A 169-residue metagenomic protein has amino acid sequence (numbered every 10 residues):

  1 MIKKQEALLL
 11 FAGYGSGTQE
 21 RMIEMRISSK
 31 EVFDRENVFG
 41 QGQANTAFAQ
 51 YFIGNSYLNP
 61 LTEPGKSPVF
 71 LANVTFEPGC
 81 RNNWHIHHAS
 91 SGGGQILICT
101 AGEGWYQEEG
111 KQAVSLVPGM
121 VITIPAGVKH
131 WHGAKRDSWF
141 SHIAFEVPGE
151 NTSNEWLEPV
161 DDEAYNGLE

Functional and structural regions predicted by a protein language model:
L9-F11, T18-F70, S153-E169: A short, N-terminal "cap"/entry segment at the start of jelly-roll beta-barrel domains of the cupin/DSBH fold
T75-E77, H88-Y106, F145-V147: Short, conserved beta-strand element in jelly-roll/cupin
E77-R81, G119, G127: Tight coil/turn sites that cap or link beta-strands
N83-H85, Y106-Q107, H130-R136: Short beta-strand His + acidic residue motifs that chelate non-heme Fe in jelly-roll/DSBH and cupin folds
G110-A126: Short acidic-glycine-tyrosine-enriched beta hairpin
A113, A126-S153: Ligand-binding loop in jelly-roll beta-barrel domains
